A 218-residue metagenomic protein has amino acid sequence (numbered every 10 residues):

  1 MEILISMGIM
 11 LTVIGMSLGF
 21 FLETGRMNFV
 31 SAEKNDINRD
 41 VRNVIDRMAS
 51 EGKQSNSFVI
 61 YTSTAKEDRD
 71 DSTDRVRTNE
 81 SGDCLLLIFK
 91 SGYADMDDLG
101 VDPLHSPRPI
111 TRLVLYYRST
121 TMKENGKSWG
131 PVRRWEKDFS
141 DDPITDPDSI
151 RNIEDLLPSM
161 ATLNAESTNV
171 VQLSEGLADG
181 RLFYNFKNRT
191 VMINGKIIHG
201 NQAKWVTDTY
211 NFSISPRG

Functional and structural regions predicted by a protein language model:
M1-Q54: Aliphatic-rich helix starts adjacent to a transmembrane/signal segment
S17, E23, K34-N38, E51 (+5 more regions): General "foldedness" signal
N28, K34-I37, D46-D97: Short N-terminal edge-element motif at the start of the domain
F29, I37, S50, N56 (+3 more regions): Sequence-pattern detector for short linear motifs and compositional/periodic biases rather than a specific fold
V41, T62, L177: Solvent-exposed, flexible loop/coil residues
D68-G218: Cell-surface, membrane-associated systems
